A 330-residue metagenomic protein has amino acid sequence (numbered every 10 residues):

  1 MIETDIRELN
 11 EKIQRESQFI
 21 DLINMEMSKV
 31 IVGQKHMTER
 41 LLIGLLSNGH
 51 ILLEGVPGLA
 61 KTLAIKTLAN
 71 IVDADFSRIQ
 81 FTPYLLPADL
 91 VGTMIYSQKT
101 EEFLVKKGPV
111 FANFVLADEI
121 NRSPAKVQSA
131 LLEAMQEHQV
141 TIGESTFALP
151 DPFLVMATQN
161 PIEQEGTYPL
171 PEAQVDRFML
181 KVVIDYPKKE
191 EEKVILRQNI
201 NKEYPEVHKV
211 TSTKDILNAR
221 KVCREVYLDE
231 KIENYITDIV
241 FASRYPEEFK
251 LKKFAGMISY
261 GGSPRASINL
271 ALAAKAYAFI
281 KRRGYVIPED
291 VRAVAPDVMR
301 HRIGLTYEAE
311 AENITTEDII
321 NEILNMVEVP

Functional and structural regions predicted by a protein language model:
M1-E8, I13-Q14, E248-P330: C-terminal engagement/docking regions of AAA+ P-loop ATPases
N10-S17, V30, T167, K181-K253 (+4 more regions): Conserved C-terminal "switch" segment of AAA+ ATPases
I13-L59: Pre-Walker A (pre-P-loop) alpha-helix and adjacent loop at the N terminus of AAA/AAA+ ATPase modules, a conserved
R40-I43, Y96-L116, S145: Conserved alpha-helical scaffold flanking the Walker A/P-loop in AAA+ ATPase domains
L45-T82: Walker A/P-loop
E54, D75-A88, E144-D151: Short beta-strand-centered segment that lines the nucleotide-binding/catalytic pocket of NTP-utilizing
G55, D118-E119, A130: Walker B catalytic acidic pair
S97-E102, E119, S123-V127, M135-V226 (+1 more regions): Canonical AAA+ ATPase core
